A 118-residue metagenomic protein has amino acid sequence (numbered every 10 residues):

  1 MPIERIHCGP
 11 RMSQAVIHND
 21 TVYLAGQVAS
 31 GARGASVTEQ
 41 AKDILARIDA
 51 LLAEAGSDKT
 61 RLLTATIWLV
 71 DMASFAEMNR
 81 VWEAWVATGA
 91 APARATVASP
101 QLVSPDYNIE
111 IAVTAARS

Functional and structural regions predicted by a protein language model:
M1-S118: Short, polar/acidic, helix-capping and beta-turn segments at strand->helix junctions that line the mouths
